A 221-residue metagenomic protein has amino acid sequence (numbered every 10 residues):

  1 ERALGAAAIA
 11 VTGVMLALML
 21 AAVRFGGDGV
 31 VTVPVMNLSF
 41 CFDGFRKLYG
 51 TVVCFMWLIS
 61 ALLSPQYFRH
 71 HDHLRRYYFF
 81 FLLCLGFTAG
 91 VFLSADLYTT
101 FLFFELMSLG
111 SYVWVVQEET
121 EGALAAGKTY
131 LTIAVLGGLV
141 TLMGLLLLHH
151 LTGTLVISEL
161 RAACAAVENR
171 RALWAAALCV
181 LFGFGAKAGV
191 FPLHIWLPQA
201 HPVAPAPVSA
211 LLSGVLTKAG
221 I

Functional and structural regions predicted by a protein language model:
E1, L58-H70, Y112-G122, A188-P202: C-terminal ends of transmembrane helices
E1-F79, T154-A165: Transmembrane helix-loop-helix hairpins at membrane boundaries of multipass inner-membrane proteins
R2-V14, D72-L83, A126-G137, H201-L211: Cytoplasmic-side transmembrane-helix entry/capping segments in multi-pass membrane proteins
T12-G26, C84-T88, G138, K218-G220: A generic, lipid-embedded transmembrane alpha helix
F25-S39, L106, G138-A200, G220-I221: Juxtamembrane/interfacial segments at transmembrane-helix boundaries in multi-pass membrane proteins
C41, H71, S94, E121-L124 (+1 more regions): Helix-loop interface residues and adjacent transmembrane-helix termini in multi-pass membrane transporters, primarily
G44-C54, L97-G110, R171-F184: Structural signature of hydrophobic alpha-helical transmembrane segments
R76-E168, T217: Alpha-helical multi-pass transmembrane bundles of energy-transducing inner-membrane proteins
